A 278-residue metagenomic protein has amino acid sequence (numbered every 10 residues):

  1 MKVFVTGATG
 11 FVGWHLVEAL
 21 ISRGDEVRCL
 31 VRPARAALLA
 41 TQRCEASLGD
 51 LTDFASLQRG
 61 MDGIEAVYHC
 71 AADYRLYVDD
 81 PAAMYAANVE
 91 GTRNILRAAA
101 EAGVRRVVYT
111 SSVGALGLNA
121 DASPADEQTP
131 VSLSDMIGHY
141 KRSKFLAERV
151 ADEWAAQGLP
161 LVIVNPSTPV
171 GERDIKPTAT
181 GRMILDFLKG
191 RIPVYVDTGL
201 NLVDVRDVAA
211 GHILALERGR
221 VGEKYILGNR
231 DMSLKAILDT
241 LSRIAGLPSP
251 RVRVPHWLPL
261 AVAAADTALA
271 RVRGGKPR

Functional and structural regions predicted by a protein language model:
V3-R23: N-terminal Rossmann NAD(P)H-binding glycine-rich loop of SDR-like oxidoreductase domains
R35-L38, C44-E90, A98: NAD(P)H-binding glycine-rich loop region in Rossmannoid oxidoreductase-like domains and their noncatalytic homologs
A82, A86-Y140: Conserved Rossmann-fold NAD(P)-dependent oxidoreductase catalytic core, especially the SDR/UDP-sugar
N94, L146, A179, V196-L216 (+1 more regions): Substrate-positioning beta->alpha
S111, R149-E172: Conserved beta-loop-beta element that borders a ligand/cofactor-binding pocket
V131-D135, R182-V203, D207: A conserved pocket-lining segment of Rossmann-fold NAD(P)-dependent short-chain dehydrogenase/reductase
G211-P277: Mid/C-terminal beta-alpha module of Rossmann-like enzyme folds, strongest in SDR-family dehydrogenases/epimerases
